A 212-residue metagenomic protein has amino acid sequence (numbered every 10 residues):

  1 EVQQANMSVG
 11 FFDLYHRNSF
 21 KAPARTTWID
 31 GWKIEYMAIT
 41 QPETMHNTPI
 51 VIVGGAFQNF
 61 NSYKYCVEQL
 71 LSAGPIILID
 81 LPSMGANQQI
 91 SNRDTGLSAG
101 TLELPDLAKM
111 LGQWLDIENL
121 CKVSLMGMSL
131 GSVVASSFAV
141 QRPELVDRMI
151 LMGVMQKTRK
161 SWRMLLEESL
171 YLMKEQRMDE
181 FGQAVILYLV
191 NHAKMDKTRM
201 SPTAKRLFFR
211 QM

Functional and structural regions predicted by a protein language model:
E1-T26: An N-terminal hydrophobic leader/cap segment in hydrolases
W28-R93: Conserved HGGG/HGGXW glycine-rich cap/lid loop of the alpha/beta-hydrolase fold
M37, I77-M126: Active-site loop/oxyanion-hole signature of alpha/beta-hydrolase fold enzymes
P49, P75, C121-S124, L145-R148: Structural signature of beta-strand start/N-cap positions in the alpha/beta core of ABC transporter nucleotide-binding
K64, G112, S136-V140: Short, hydrophobic alpha-helix immediately C-terminal to the catalytic nucleophile
G127-G131, A135: Gly/Ala-rich beta-loop-alpha elbow adjacent to hydrolase catalytic centers
S136, V140-Q141, D147-R177: Flexible "cap/lid" loop of the alpha/beta hydrolase fold
K160-W162, M178-M212: Conserved alpha/beta-hydrolase catalytic His-Asp/Glu region
